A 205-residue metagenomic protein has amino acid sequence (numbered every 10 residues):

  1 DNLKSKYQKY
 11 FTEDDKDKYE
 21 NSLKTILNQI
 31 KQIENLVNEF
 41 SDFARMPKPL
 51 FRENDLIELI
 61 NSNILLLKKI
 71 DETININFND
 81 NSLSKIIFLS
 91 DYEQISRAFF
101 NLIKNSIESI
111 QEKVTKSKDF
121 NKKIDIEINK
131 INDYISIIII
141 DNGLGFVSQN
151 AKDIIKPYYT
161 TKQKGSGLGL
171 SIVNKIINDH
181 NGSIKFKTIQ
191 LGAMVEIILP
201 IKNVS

Functional and structural regions predicted by a protein language model:
D1-K31: Histidine phosphotransfer helical core of two-component systems
M46-P49, I87-S90, T161: Conserved micro-motifs of the catalytic ATP-binding
L50-I64: A conserved beta-strand-to-alpha-helix junction within the catalytic ATP-binding
N75-I86: Conserved catalytic submotifs in the C-terminal HATPase_c
I107-N132: ATP-lid-like helix-loop hinge signature
F146-P157: Short conserved segment of the HATPase_c
I177-N178: Detector for a conserved hydrophobic position within an alpha-helical segment of the HATPase_c
